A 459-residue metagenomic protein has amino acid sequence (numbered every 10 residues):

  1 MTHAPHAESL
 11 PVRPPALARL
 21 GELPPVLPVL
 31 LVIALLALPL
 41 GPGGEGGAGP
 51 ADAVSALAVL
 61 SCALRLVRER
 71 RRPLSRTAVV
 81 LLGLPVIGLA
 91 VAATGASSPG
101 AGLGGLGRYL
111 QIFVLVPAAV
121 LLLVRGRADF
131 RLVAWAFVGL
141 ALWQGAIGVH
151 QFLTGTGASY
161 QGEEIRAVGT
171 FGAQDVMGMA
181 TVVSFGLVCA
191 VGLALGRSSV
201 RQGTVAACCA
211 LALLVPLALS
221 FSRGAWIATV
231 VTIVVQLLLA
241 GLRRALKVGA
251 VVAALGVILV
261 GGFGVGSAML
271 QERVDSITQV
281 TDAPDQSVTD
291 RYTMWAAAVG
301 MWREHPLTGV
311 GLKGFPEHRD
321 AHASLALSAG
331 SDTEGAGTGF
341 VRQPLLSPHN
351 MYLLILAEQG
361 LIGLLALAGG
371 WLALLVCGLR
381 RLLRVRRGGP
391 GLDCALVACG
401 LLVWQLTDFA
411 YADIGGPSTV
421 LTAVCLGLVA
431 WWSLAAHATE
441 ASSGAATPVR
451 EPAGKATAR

Functional and structural regions predicted by a protein language model:
M1-V91, A128-R131, W135, L434-R459: Transmembrane signal-anchor hairpin modules in multi-pass inner-membrane enzymes, especially those that act on
L60-E69, L89-G145: Transmembrane alpha-helical segments and their membrane-water interfaces
R131-E163, F171-L239, C425: Alpha-helical transmembrane segments of multi-pass inner-membrane proteins
A167-T170, F263-A297, R303, E317 (+2 more regions): Flexible juxtamembrane loops connecting transmembrane helices in multi-pass membrane enzymes that build or modify
G241-D282, G300-E304, L312, A458: A membrane-periplasm/extracellular boundary helix in multi-pass inner-membrane enzymes that assemble envelope glycans
T281-V288, K313-I355: Interfacial juxtamembrane loops and adjacent helix segments that form the catalytic/substrate-binding surfaces
E358-V403: Hydrophobic transmembrane alpha-helices and their immediate junctions
V397-R459: Transmembrane alpha-helices of multi-pass inner-membrane enzymes
